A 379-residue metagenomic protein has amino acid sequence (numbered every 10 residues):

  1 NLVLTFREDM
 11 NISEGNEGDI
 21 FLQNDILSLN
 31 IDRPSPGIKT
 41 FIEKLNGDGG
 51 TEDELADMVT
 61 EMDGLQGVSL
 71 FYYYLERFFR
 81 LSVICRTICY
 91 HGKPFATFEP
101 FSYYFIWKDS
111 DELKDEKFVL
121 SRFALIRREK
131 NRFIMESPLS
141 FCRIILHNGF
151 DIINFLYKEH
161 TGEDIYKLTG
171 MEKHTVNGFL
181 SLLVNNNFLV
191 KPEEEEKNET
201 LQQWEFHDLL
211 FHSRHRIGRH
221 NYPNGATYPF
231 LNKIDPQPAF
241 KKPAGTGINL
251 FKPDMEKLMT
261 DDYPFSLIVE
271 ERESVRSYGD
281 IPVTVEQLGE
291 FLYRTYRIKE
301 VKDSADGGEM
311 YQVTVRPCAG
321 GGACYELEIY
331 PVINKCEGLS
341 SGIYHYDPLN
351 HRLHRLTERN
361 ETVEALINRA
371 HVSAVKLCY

Functional and structural regions predicted by a protein language model:
N1-D261, E270, K299: Long, charge-rich, low-complexity alpha-helical segments
R132, C378-Y379: Beta-strand/loop substructures that line and gate deep hydrophobic ligand-binding cavities in soluble
F211-L377: N-terminal amphipathic, basic helical "cap/leader" segment at the start of enzyme domains
